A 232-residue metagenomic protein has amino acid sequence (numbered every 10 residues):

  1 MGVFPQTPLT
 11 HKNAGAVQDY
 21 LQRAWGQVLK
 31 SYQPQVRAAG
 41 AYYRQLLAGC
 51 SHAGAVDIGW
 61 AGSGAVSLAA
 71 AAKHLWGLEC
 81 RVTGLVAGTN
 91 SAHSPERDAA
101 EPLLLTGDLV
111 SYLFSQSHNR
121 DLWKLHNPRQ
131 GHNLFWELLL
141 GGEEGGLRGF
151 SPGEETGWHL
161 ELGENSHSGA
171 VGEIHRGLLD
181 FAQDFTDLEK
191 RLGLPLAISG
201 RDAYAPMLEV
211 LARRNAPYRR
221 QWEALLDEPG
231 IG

Functional and structural regions predicted by a protein language model:
M1-G232: Long, low-complexity, Lys/Arg-enriched
